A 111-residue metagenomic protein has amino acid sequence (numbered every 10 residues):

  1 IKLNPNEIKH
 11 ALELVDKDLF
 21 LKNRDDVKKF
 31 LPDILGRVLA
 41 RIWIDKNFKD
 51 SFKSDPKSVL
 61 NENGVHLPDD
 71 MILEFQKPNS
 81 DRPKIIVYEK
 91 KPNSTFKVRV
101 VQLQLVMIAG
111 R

Functional and structural regions predicted by a protein language model:
I1-R111: Terminal, compositionally biased segments used for targeting/anchoring and flexible tails
